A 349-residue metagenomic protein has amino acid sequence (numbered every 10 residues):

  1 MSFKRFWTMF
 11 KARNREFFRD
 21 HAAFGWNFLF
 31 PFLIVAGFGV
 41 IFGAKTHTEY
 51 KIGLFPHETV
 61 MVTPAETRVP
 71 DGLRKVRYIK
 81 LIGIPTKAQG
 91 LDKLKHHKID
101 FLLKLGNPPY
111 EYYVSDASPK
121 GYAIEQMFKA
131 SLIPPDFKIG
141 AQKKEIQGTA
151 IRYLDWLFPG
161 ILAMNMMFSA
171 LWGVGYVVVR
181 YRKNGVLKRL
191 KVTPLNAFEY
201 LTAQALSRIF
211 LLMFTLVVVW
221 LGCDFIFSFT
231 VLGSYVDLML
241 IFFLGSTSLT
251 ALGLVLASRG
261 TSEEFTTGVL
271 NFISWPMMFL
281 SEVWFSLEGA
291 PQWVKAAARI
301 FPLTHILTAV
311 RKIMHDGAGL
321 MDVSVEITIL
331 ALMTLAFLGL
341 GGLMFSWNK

Functional and structural regions predicted by a protein language model:
M1-D155, D322: Extracytoplasmic/periplasmic domains immediately adjacent to an N-terminal transmembrane anchor in multi-pass membrane
S2, K11, F17, T48 (+3 more regions): Junction motif at the cytosolic side of a transmembrane helix
F17, L171-L195: Transmembrane helix boundary and interhelical loop/hinge segments in multi-pass membrane proteins
L29, A36-T48, G260-I300, T304: Transmembrane helix segments
I146-I151, T230, E282-A336: Membrane-interfacial helix-loop-helix junctions in multi-pass membrane proteins
W156-Y176: Long, hydrophobic alpha-helical segments
R180, D224, L254, S258 (+5 more regions): Transmembrane helix-loop junction
A197, L201-L270, W275, M321-I327 (+2 more regions): Alpha-helical transmembrane segments and their short interhelical loops
